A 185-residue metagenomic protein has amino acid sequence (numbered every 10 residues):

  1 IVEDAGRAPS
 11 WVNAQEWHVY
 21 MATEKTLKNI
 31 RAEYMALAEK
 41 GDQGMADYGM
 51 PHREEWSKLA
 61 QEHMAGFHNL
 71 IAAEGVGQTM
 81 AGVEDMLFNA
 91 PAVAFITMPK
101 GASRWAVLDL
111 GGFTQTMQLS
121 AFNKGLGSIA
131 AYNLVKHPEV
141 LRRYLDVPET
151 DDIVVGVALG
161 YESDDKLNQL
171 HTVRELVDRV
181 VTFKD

Functional and structural regions predicted by a protein language model:
I1-A5, Y34, V157: Short alpha-helical scaffolding segments that buttress acidic/His motifs in well-ordered protein cores
I1-R7, A92-Y144: Small-aliphatic-rich amphipathic alpha-helix that forms the alpha element of a beta-alpha
W11-A14, D85-F88, V147-E149: Solvent-exposed alpha-helices and their adjacent loops that cap or buttress functional pockets in soluble metabolic
W11-T23, N133: Short loop-to-beta-strand entry elements in the cores of soluble alpha/beta enzymes
E16-W17, A90-V93, I153-V154: Short, surface-exposed beta-edge/turn micro-motifs
M21-S103: Glycine/small-residue-rich phosphate/adenosyl-binding loop
K40, V76-G77, R143-L159: Short, conserved aromatic-histidine micro-motifs
H52-A65, D152-D185: C-terminal helix-cap and adjacent tail motif
